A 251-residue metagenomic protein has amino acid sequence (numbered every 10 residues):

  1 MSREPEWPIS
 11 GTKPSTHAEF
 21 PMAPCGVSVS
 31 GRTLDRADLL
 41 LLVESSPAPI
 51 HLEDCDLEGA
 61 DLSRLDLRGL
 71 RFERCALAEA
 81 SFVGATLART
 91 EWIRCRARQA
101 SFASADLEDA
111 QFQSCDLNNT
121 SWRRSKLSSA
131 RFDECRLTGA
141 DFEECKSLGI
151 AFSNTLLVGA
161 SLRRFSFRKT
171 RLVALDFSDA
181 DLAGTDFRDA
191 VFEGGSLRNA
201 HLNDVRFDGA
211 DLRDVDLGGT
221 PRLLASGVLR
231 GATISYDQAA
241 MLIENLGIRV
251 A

Functional and structural regions predicted by a protein language model:
R3, P14-A251: Tandem repeat scaffolds
